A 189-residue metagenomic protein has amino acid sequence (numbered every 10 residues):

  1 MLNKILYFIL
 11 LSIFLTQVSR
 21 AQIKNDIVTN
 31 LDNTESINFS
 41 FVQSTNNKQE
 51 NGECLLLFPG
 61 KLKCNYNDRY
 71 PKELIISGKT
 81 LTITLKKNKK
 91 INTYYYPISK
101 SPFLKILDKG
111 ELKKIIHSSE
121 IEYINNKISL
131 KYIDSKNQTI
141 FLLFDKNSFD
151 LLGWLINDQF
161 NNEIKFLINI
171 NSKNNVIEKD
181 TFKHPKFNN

Functional and structural regions predicted by a protein language model:
I5-L15: Sec-dependent N-terminal signal peptides
Q17-A21: Sec/Tat signal peptide C-region and signal peptidase I cleavage site
T29-Q49: A short, Trp-centered hydrophobic/proline-enriched beta-strand micro-motif
F39-F41, L62-Y66, L81-T84, L130 (+1 more regions): Short hydrophobic/aromatic-rich beta-strand segments that constitute the beta-sheet cores of beta-sandwich/beta-barrel
T45-N47, K87-K89, F160: Solvent-exposed strand-loop boundary residues in beta-sheet-rich modules
C54-L104, I164: An acidic-aromatic
N88-K127: Flexible, surface-exposed loop/linker segments and immediately adjacent secondary-structure boundaries
L112-N189: Gly/Pro-enriched, hydrophobic low-complexity segments that function as extracytoplasmic propeptides/linkers
